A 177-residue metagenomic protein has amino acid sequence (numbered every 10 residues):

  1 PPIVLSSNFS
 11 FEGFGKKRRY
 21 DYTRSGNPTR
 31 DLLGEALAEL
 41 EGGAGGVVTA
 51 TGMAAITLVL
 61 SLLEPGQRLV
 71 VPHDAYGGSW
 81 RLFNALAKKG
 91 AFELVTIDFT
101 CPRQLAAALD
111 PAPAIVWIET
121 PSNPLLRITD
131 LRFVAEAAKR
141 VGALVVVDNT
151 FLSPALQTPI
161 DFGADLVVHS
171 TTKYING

Functional and structural regions predicted by a protein language model:
P1-V4: Short conserved active-site loop signatures built around small residues
S6-F9, D98: Residues at the C-termini of beta-strands that transition into short coil/loop
N8-T57, S61-L62, G78-A87: Conserved N-terminal alpha-helix of the aminotransferase class I/II PLP-enzyme fold
V48-G177: Conserved PLP-enzyme active-site core in the AAT-like
